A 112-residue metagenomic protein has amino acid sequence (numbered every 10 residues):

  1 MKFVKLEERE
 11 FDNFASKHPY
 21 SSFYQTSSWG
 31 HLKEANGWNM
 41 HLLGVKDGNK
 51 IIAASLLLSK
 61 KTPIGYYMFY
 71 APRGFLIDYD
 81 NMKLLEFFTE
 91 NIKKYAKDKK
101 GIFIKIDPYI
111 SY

Functional and structural regions predicted by a protein language model:
M1-S27: Short amphipathic alpha-helix that is part of the acyltransferase structural core
H31-I110: Conserved donor-binding loop and adjoining core beta-sheet/short helix segment in diverse acyl/aminoacyl transferases
